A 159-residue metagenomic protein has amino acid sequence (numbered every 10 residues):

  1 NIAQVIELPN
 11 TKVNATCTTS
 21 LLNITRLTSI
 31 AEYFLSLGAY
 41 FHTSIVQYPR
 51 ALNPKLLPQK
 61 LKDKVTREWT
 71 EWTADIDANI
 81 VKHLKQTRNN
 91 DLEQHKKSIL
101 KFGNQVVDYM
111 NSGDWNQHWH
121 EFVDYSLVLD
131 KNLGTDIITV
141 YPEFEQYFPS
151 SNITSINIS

Functional and structural regions predicted by a protein language model:
N1-F144: Conserved C-terminal portion of the radical SAM core fold that forms the substrate/S-adenosylmethionine-binding
T139-S159: Intrinsically disordered, low-structural-confidence terminal and linker regions
